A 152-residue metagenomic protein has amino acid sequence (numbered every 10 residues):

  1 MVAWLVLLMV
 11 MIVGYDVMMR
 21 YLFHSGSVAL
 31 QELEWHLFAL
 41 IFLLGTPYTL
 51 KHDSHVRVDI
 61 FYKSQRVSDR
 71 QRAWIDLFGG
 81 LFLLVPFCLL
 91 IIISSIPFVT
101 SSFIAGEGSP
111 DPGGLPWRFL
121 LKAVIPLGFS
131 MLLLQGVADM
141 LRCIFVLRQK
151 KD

Functional and structural regions predicted by a protein language model:
M1-D152: Alpha-helical transmembrane segments and membrane-interface helix-loop junctions in multi-pass membrane proteins
